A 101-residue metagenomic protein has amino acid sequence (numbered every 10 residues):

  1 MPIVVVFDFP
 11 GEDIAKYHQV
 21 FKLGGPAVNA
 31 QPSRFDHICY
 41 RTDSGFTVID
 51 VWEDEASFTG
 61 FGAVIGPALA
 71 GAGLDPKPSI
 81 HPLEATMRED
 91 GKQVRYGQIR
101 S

Functional and structural regions predicted by a protein language model:
M1-I49, E53-A70, L74-S101: Short S/T/G/P-rich N-terminal loop/turn motif that feeds into the first structured element of a domain
